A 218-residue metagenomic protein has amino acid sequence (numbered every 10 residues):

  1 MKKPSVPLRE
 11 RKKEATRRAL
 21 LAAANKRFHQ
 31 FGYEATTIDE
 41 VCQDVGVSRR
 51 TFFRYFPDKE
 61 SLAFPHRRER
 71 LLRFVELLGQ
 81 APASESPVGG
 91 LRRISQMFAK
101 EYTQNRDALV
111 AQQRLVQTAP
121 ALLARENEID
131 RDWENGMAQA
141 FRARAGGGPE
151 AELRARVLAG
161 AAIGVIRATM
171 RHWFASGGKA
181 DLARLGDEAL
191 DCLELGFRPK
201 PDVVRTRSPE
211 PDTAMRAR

Functional and structural regions predicted by a protein language model:
M1-K3, Q139, A143, A175-R218: C-terminal peripheral helix-coil segments that are non-catalytic and often amphipathic
M1-V47, F64, R73: Basic, helix-initiating cap at the start of DNA-binding domains
F28, T37-I38, K59-R70, L91 (+1 more regions): Amphipathic alpha-helical segments enriched in hydrophobic/aromatic and basic residues that form the DNA-contacting
S48-F56: Short hydrophobic/aromatic patch on the recognition helix
L72-Q112: Hydrophobic alpha-helical connector segments
Y102, Q113, R144, T169-G177: Secondary-structure edge/capping motif, primarily at the C-terminal ends of alpha-helices and the immediately following
V116, Q139, E150-H172, R184-L193: Hydrophobic alpha-helical segments that form the core of small-molecule binding pockets and/or dimer interfaces
P120-A145, L153-G160, A168: Amphipathic alpha-helical packing segments from all-alpha helical-bundle domains
